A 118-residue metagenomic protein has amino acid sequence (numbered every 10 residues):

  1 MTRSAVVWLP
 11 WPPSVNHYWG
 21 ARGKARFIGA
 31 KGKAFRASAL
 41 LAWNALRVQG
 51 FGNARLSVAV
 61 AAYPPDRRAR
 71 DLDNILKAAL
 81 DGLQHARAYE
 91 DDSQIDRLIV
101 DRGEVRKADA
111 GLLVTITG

Functional and structural regions predicted by a protein language model:
M1-G118: Acidic, proline/glycine-enriched N-terminal capping motif
